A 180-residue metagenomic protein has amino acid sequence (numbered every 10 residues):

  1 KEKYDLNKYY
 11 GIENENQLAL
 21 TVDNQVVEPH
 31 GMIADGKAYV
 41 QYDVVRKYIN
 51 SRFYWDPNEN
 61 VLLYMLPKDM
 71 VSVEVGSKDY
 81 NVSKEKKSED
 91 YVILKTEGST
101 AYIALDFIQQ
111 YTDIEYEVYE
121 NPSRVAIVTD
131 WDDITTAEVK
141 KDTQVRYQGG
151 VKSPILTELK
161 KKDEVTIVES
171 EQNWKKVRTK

Functional and structural regions predicted by a protein language model:
K1-E171: Primary recognition of N-terminal secretory signal peptides and signal-anchoring hydrophobic helices
Q172-K176: Short aromatic-glycine-enriched beta-strand elements
R178-K180: Short, compositionally biased
